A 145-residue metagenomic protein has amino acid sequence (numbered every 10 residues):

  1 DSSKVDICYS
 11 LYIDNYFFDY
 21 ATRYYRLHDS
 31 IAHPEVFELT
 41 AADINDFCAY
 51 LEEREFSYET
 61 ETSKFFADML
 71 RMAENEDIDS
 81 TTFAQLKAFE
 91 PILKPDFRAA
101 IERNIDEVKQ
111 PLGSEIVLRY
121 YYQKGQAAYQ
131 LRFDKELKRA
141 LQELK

Functional and structural regions predicted by a protein language model:
D1-K145: Conserved functional hotspot residues or short segments at active or partner-binding sites across diverse domains
